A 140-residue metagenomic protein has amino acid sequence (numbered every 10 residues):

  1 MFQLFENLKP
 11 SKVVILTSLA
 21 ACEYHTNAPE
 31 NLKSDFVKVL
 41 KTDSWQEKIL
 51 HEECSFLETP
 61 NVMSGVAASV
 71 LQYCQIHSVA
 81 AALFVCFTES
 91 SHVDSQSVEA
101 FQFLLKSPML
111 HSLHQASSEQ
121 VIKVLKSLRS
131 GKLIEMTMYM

Functional and structural regions predicted by a protein language model:
M1-K12, A21-M140: Accessory terminal and edge-of-domain segments that mediate assembly/interaction and cofactor placement around
I15: Winged helix-turn-helix DNA-binding recognition segment
S18: Active-site nucleophile-His-acid catalytic modules used for acyl/amide transfer and hydrolysis across diverse enzymes
